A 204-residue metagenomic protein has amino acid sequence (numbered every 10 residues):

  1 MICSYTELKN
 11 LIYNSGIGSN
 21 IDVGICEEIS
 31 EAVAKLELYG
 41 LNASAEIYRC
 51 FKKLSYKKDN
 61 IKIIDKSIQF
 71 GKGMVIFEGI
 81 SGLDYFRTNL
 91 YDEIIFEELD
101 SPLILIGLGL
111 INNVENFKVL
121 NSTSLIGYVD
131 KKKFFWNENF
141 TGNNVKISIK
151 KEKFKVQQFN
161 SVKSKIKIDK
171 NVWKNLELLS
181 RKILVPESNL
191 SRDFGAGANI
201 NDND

Functional and structural regions predicted by a protein language model:
M1-I17: C-terminal alpha-helical interaction appendages
I2, N20, G40, N116 (+1 more regions): Glycine-centered secondary-structure boundary/capping sites
Y5-K9, D22, C26, V75 (+2 more regions): Generic structural signal for well-ordered, non-membrane alpha-helical segments in soluble metabolic enzymes
Y13, G18, I25-K66: N-terminal low-complexity or amphipathic/hydrophobic leaders
S15, S19, N112-E115: Residues at alpha-helix termini
S44-K133: A glycine-rich, acidic short-motif signal
N137-D204: Extended, charged low-complexity segments that frequently continue into or abut oligomerization scaffolds
